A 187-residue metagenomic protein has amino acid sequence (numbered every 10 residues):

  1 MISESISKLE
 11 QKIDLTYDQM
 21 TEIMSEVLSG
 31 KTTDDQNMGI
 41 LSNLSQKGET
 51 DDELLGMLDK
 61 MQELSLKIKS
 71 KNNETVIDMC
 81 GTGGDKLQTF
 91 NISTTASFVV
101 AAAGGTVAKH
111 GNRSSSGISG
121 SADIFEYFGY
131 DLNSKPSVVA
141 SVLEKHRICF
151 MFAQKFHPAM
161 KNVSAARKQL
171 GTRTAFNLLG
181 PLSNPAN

Functional and structural regions predicted by a protein language model:
M1-Q88, A103: Acidic, glycine/proline-rich low-complexity segments that act as flexible tails and inter-domain linkers
I2-S3, Y17, I118, P136 (+1 more regions): Alpha-helix initiation and N-capping motif
L41, F90-H146: A glycine-rich phosphate/pyrophosphate-binding beta-strand-loop-alpha-helix module
N73-M79, S97, A101-A102, S121 (+1 more regions): Long, low-complexity, intrinsically disordered polar/charged segments
D78, V107-G111, L132-K135, F150-F152 (+1 more regions): General beta-strand structural signal in soluble alpha/beta enzymes
G81-K86, N112-G117, F156: Acidic, glycine-rich active-site loops and adjacent beta-strand->loop/helix elements that engage anionic groups
V138-N187: Phosphate/diphosphate-binding glycine-rich loops and adjacent basic-rich segments that engage nucleotide
